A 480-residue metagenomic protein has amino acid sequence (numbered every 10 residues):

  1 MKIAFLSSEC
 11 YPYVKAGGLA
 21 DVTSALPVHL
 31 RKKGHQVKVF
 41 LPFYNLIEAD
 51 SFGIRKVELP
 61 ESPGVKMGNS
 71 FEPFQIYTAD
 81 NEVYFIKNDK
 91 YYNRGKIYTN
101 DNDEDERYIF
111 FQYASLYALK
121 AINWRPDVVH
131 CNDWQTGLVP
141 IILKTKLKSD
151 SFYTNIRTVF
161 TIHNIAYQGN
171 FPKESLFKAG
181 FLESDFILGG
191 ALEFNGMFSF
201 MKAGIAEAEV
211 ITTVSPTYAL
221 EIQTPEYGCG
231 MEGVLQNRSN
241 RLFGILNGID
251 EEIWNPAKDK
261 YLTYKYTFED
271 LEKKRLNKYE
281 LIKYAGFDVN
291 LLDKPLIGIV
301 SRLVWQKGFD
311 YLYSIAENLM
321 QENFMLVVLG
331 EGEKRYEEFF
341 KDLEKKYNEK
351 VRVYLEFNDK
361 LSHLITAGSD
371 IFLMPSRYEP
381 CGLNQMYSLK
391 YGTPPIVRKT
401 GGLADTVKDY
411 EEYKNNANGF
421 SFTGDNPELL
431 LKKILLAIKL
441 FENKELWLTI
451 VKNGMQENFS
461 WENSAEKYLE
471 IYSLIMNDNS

Functional and structural regions predicted by a protein language model:
M1-S480: Catalytic cores of nucleotide-sugar-dependent glycosyltransferases that transfer UDP/GDP/TDP-activated
